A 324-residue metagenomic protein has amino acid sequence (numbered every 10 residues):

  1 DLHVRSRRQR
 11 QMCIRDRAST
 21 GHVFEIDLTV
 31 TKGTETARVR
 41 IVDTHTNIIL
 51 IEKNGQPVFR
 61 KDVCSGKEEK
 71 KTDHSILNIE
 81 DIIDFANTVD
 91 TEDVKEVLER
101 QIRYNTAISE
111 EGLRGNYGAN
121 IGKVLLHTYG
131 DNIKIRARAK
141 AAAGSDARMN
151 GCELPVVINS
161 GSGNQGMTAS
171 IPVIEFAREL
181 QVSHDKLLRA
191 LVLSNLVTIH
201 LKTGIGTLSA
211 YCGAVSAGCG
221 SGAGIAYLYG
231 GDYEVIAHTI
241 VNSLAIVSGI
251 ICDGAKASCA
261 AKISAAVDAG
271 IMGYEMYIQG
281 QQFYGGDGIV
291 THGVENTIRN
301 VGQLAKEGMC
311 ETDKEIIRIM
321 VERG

Functional and structural regions predicted by a protein language model:
D1-I14: Single conserved hydrophobic/aromatic residue that forms the stacking wall/gate of nucleotide- or nucleobase-binding
R15-A37, C219-A237, A266-T297: C-terminal domain-closing interface element
R15-G151, I319-G324: Signature of multi-pass transmembrane helix bundles
E92-E99, E111-L125, G151-C152, H184-L187 (+5 more regions): Flexible, glycine/charged-enriched surface loops at secondary-structure junctions
V124-A142, I174-V192, Y233-V241, I316-G324: An acidic intrinsically disordered interaction segment
L154-I171, C212-S216: Conserved phosphate/anionic-ligand binding catalytic regions in large, soluble enzymes, centered on
F176-R189, I199-A265, I278-G288: Hydrophobic alpha-helical bundle architecture
S258, K262-A265, Q282-G324: C-terminal auxiliary extensions adjacent to catalytic cores
